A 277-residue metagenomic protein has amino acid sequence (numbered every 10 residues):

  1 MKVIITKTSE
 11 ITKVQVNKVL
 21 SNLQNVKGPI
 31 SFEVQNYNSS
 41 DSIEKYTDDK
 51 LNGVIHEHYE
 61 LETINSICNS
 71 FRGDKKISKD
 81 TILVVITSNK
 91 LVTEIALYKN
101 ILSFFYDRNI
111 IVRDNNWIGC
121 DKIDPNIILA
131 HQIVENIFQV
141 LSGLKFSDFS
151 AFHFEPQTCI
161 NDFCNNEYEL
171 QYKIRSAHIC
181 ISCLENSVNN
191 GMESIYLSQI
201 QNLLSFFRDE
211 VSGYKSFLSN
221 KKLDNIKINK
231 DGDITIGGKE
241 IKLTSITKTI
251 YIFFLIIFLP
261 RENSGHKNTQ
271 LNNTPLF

Functional and structural regions predicted by a protein language model:
M1-D74: Propeptide-to-catalytic entry region of secreted or membrane-anchored zinc metalloproteases
M1-S9, G28-Q35, K79-V84, D107-I111 (+1 more regions): Hydrophobic beta-strand segments of well-ordered beta-sheets in folded domains
T8-Q15, N89-A96, N116-K122, I257-R261: Short acidic, S/G/P-rich loop/turn micro-motifs used as interaction or catalytic elements
Y59-F104: Auxiliary, metal-adjacent structural segments of Zn-dependent hydrolase domains
I101-L102, S147-L223: Metalloprotease/metallohydrolase-associated module, dominated by Zn2+-dependent proteases
I110-F149: Active-site recognition of the HExxH zinc-binding catalytic motif
R208-I252: Short boundary/linker motifs that mark transitions into or out of structured domains
G238-F277: Short amphipathic alpha-helical recognition elements used for nucleic-acid or partner binding across transcription
